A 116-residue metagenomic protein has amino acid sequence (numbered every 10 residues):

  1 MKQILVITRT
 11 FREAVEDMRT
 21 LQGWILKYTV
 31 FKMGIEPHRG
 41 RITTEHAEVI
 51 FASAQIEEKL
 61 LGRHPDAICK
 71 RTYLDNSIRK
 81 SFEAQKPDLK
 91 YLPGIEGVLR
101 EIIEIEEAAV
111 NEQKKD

Functional and structural regions predicted by a protein language model:
M1-D116: Short, flexible loop motifs at catalytic/binding sites
